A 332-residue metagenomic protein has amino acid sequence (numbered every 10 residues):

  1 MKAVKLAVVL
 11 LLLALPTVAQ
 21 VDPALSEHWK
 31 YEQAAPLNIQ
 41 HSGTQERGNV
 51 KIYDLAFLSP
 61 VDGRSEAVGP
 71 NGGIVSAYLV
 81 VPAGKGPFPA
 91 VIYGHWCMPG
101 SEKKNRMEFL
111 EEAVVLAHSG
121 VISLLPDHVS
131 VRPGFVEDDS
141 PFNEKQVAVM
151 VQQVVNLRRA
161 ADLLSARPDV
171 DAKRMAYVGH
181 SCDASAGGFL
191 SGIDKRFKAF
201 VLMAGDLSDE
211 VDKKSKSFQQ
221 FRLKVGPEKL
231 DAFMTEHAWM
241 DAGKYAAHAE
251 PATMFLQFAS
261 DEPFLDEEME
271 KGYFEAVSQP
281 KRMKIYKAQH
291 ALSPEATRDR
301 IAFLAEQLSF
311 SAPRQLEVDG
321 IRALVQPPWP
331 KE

Functional and structural regions predicted by a protein language model:
Y31-K85: N-terminal cap/lid segment of alpha/beta-hydrolase-fold proteins
A77, P87-C97: Short beta-strand element of the alpha/beta-hydrolase
G94-V155, D212-Q219: Cap/lid segment of the alpha/beta-hydrolase catalytic domain
R158-S217: Primarily recognizes the serine-hydrolase "nucleophile elbow" in alpha/beta-hydrolase and SGNH/GDSL folds
L230-A246: Active-site nucleophile elbow and catalytic-triad environment of alpha/beta-hydrolase enzymes
A249, F255-F258: Short beta-strand/loop motif that positions the catalytic acidic residue of the alpha/beta-hydrolase fold
P263-M269: Conserved alpha/beta-hydrolase "acid-adjacent" motif
K271-E332: C-terminal catalytic histidine-bearing segment of alpha/beta-hydrolase fold enzymes
